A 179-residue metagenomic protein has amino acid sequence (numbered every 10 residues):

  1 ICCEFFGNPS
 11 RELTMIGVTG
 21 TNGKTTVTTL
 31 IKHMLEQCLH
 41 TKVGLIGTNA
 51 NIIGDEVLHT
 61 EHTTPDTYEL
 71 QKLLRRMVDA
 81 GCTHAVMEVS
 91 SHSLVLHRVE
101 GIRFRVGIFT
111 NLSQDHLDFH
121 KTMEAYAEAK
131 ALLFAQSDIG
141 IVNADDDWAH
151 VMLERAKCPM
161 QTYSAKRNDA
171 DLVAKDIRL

Functional and structural regions predicted by a protein language model:
C2-A144, W148-P159: Phosphate-binding loop of NTP-binding sites
A144, K157-L179: Beta-strand->loop->alpha-helix junctions that form or flank phosphate-binding loops in nucleotide-handling enzymes
